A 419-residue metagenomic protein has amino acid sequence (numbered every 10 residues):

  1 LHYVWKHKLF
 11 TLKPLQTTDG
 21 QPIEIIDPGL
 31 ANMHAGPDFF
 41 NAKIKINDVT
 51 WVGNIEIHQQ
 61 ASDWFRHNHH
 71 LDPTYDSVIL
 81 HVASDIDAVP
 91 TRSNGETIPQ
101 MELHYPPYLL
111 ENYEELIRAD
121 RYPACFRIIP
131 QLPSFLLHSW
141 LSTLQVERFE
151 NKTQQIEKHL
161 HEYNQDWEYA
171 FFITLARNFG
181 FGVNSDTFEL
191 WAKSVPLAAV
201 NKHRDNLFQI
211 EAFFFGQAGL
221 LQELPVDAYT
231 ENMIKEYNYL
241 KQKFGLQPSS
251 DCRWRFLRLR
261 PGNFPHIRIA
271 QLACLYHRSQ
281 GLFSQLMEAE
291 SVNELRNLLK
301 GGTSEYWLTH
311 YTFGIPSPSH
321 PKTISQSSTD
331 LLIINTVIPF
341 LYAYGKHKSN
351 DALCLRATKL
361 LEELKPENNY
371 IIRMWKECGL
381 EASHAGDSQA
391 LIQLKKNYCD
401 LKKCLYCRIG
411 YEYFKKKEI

Functional and structural regions predicted by a protein language model:
L1-E24: Short Lys/Arg-enriched alpha/beta "domain-start" segment
K43-N54: Active-site beta-strand-loop-beta-strand hairpin of nuclease catalytic cores that positions key catalytic residues
V52-Q60, H81-A83: Active-site ExK catalytic segment of metal-dependent nucleases
H70-T74: N-terminal nucleotide-handling cores and adjacent loading/scaffold lobes of large enzymes and macromolecular assemblies
V78, V82-W140: Compact, glycine/acidic-enriched structural inserts
L144-A390, K403: Hydrophobic, aromatic-lined core segments that form the binding pocket/scaffold for planar heteroaromatic ligands
E377-I419: Acidic, carboxylate-rich catalytic segments that either coordinate divalent cations
